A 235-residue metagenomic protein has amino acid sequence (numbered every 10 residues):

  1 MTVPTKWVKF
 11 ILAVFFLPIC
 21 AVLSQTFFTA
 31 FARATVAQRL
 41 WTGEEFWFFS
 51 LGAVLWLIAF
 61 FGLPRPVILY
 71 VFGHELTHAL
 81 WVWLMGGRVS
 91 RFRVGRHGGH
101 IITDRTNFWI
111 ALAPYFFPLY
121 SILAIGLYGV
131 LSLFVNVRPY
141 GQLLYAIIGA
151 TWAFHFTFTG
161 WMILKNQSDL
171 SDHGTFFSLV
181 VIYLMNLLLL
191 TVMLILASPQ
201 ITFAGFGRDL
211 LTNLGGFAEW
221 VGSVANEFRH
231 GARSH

Functional and structural regions predicted by a protein language model:
M1-F46, A53, V94-H235: Metalloprotease/metallohydrolase-associated module, dominated by Zn2+-dependent proteases
S50-A59, R91-R93: Short, motif-level signal for alpha-helix interfacial/capping segments enriched in acidic residues and aromatics/proline
W56-G73, H100, D104-F108: Short pre-active-site segment immediately N-terminal to the catalytic Zn-binding motif
L57, F61, H78, G87 (+2 more regions): Residue-level detector of functional hotspots within protein domains
G62-V67, W83-S90: Selected alpha-helical membrane-embedding segments in polytopic membrane proteins
Y70-W83: Active-site recognition of the HExxH zinc-binding catalytic motif
